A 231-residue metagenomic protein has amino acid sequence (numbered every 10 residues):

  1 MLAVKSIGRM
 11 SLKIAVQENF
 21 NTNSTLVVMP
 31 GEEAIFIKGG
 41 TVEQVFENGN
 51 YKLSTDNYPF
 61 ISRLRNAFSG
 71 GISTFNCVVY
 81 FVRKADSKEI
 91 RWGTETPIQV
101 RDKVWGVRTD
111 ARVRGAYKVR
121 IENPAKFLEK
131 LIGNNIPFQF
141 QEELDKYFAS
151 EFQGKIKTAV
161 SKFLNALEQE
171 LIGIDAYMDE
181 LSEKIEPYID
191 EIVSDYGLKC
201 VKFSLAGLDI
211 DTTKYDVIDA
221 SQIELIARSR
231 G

Functional and structural regions predicted by a protein language model:
M1-I218, L225: N-terminal hydrophobic membrane-entry segments
L225-G231: A translation/RNA-centric and nucleic-acid-associated enzymatic feature enriched in Class II aminoacyl-tRNA synthetases
